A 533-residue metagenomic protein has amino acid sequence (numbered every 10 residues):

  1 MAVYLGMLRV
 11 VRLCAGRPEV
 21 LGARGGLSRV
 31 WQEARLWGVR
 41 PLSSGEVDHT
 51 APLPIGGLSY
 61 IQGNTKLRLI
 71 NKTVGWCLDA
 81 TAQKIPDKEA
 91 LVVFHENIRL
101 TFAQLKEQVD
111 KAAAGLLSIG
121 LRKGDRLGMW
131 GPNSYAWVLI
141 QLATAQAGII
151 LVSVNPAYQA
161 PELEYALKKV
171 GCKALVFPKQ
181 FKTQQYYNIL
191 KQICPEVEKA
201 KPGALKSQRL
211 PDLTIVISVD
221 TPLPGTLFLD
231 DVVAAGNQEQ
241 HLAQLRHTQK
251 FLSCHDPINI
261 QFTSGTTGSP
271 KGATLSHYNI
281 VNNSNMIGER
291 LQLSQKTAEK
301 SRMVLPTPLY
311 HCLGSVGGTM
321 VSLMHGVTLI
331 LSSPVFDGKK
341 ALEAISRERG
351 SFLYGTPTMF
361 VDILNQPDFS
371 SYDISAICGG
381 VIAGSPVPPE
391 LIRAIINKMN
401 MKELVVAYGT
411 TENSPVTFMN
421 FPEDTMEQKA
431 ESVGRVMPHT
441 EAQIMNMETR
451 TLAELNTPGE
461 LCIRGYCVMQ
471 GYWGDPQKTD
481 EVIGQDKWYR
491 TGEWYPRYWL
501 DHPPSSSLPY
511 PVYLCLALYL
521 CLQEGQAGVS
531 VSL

Functional and structural regions predicted by a protein language model:
V3, C14-P18, I55-G56, Q62 (+1 more regions): ANL superfamily adenylate-forming
G45, H49-S59, C77-T101, D220-P224: AMP-dependent adenylate-forming
K66-I70, G75, A90-L142, Q159-E164 (+1 more regions): Conserved AMP-binding/adenylate-forming core of the ANL superfamily
I119, W130, T451-N456, E460-L514 (+1 more regions): Conserved ATP-binding/catalytic segment of the ANL
I119-L121, G236-D256, I260-L305, V327: Conserved adenylate-forming
G171-A174, P195-I217, S301-V304, I330 (+3 more regions): Conserved helix-loop-beta element of the AMP-binding
V233-N237, M324-V327, G350-G355, L364-Q428 (+2 more regions): Gly/Ser/Thr-rich phosphate-binding loop
V281-L305, Y310-F352, D362, Q366-D368: Conserved AMP-binding/adenylation subdomain of ANL enzymes
